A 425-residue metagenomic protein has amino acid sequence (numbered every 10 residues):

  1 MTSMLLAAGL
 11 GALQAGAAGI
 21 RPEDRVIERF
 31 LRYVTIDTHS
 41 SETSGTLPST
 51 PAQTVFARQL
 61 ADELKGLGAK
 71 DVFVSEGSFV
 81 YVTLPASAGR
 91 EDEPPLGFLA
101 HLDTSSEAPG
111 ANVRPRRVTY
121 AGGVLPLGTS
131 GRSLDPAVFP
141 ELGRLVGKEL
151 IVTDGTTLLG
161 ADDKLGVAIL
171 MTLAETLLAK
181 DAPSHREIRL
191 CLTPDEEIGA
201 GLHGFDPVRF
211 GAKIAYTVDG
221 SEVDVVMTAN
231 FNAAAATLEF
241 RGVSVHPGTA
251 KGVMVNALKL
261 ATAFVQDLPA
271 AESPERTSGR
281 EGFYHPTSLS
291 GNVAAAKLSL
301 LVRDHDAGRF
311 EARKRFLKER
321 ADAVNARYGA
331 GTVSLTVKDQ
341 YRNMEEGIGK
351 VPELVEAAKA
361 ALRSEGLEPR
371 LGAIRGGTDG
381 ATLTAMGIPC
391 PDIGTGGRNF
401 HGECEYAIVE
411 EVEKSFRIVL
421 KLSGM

Functional and structural regions predicted by a protein language model:
T2-G11: Bacterial N-terminal signal peptides
L13-A15, L258-M425: Metal-dependent amide/peptide-bond hydrolase catalytic core, centered on the "pita-bread" metallohydrolase fold
E23-P51, V152, S244, Y341 (+1 more regions): N-terminal capping segment at the start of a domain
S44-E93, G97-L99, D103: A non-catalytic alpha/beta surface segment that caps or lines the substrate-entry region of metallo-dependent hydrolase
R90-E187, L192, K414: Active-site metal-coordination/substrate-binding segment of hydrolases, especially metallo-dependent peptidases
L142-F231, A271-T287, G291, L298-H305 (+1 more regions): Acidic/histidine-rich catalytic neighborhood of metal-dependent amide-processing enzymes
G143-T157, R241-V245, E365, G397-H401: Glycine/charged-rich beta-loop-alpha catalytic/anionic-binding loops adjacent to active sites
T217-A250, A257-L258: Phosphate/diphosphate-binding glycine-rich loops and adjacent basic-rich segments that engage nucleotide
